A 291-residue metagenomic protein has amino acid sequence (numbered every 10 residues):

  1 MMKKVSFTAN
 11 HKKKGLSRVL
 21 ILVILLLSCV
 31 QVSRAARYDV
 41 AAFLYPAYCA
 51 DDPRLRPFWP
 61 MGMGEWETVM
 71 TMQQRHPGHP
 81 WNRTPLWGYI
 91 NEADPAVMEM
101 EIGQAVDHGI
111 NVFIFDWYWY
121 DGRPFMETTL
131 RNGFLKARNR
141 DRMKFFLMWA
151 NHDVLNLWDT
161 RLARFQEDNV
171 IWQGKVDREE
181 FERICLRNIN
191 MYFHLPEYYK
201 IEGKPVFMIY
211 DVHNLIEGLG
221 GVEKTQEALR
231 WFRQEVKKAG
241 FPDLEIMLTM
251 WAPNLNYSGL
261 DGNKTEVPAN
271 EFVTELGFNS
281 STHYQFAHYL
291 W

Functional and structural regions predicted by a protein language model:
M1-G15: N-terminal secretory signal peptides that target proteins for export/translocation
T8-N10, L27-V30: Glycine-centered signal
V19-S28: Bacterial N-terminal signal peptides
Q31-A35: Sec/Tat signal peptide C-region and signal peptidase I cleavage site
A36-W291: Glycan-processing catalytic domains of CAZymes
